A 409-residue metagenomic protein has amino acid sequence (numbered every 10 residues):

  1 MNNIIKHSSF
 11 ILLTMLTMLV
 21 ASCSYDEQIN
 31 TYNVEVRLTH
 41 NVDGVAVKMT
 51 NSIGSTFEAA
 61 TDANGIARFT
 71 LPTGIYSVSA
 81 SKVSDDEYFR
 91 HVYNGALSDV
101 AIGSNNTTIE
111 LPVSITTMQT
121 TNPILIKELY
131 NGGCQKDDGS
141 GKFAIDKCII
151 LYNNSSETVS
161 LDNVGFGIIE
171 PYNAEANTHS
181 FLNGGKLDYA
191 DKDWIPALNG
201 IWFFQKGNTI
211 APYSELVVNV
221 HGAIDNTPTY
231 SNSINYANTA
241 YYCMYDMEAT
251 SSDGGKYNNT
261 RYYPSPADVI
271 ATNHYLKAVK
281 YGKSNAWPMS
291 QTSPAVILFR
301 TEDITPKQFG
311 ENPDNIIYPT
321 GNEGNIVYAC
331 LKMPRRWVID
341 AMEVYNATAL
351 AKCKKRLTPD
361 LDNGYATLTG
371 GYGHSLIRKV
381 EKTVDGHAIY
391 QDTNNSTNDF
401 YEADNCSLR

Functional and structural regions predicted by a protein language model:
N2-L12: Bacterial N-terminal signal peptides that target proteins for export
L19-S22: C-terminal motif of bacterial Sec signal peptides marking the signal peptidase cleavage site
S24-N33, N41-D43, S52-S55, D62-N64 (+4 more regions): Intrinsically disordered, low-complexity linkers and terminal tails enriched in Ser/Thr/Pro/Gly with interspersed basic
